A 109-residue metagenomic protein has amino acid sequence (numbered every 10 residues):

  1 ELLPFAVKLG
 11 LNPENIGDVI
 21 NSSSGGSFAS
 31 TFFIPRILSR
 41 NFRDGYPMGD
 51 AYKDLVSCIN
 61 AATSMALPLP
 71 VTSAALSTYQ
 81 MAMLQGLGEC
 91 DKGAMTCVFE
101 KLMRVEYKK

Functional and structural regions predicted by a protein language model:
E1-S27: Internal alpha-helical scaffold of NAD(P)-dependent oxidoreductase catalytic cores
L9, F28-G93, C97-F99: Interdomain hinge/lid region at the active-site interface of Rossmann-like NAD(P)-dependent oxidoreductases
M103-K109: Hydrophobic alpha-helical segments
